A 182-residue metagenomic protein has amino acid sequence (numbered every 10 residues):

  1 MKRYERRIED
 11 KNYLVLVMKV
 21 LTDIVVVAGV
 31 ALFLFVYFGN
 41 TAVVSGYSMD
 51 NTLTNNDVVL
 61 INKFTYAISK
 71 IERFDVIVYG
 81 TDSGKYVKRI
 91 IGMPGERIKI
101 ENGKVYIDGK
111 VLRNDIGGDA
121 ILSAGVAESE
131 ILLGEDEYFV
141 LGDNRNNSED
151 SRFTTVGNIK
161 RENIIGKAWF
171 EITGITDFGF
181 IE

Functional and structural regions predicted by a protein language model:
M1-K85, I159-E182: Protein maturation boundaries and topogenic segments
T52, K70, I98-K99, G125 (+1 more regions): Extracellular/periplasmic catalytic domains that process cell-envelope and extracellular macromolecules
D57, E72-V76, E96, E137 (+1 more regions): Structural motif
F64, D82, G103, D143-N144: Short, surface-exposed secondary-structure boundary micro-motifs
K85-K110: Mid-length scaffold segments of soluble, non-membrane domains
G103, I107-G125: PP2C/PPM family metal-dependent serine/threonine protein phosphatase catalytic domain, recognizing the conserved
A127-E182: Beta-strand-rich cores of mature extracytoplasmic or soluble domains
